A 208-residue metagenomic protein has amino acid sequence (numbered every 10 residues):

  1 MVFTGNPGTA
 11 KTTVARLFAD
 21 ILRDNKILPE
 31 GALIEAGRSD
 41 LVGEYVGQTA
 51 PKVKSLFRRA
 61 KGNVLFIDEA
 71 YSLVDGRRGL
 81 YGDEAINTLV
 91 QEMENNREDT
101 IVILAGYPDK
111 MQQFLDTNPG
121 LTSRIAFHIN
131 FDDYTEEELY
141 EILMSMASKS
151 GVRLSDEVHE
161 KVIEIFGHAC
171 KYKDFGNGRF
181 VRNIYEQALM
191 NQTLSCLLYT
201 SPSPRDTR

Functional and structural regions predicted by a protein language model:
M1-E30: Walker A/P-loop
N25-K26, F131-D174, L194: Conserved C-terminal "switch" segment of AAA+ ATPases
L33-A60: Short glycine-rich substrate-engagement loop in P-loop NTPases that contacts/grips substrate
K61-V64, R97-I103: Loop/turn-to-beta-strand initiation segments
S72-I101: Conserved catalytic/switch belt of AAA+ P-loop NTPases
D116-F131: A short helix-turn-beta junction within AAA+ P-loop NTPase domains corresponding to the substrate/partner-engaging
G178-L194: C-terminal helical "lid" of AAA+/P-loop NTPase domains
Y199-R208: Single conserved hydrophobic/aromatic residue that forms the stacking wall/gate of nucleotide- or nucleobase-binding
